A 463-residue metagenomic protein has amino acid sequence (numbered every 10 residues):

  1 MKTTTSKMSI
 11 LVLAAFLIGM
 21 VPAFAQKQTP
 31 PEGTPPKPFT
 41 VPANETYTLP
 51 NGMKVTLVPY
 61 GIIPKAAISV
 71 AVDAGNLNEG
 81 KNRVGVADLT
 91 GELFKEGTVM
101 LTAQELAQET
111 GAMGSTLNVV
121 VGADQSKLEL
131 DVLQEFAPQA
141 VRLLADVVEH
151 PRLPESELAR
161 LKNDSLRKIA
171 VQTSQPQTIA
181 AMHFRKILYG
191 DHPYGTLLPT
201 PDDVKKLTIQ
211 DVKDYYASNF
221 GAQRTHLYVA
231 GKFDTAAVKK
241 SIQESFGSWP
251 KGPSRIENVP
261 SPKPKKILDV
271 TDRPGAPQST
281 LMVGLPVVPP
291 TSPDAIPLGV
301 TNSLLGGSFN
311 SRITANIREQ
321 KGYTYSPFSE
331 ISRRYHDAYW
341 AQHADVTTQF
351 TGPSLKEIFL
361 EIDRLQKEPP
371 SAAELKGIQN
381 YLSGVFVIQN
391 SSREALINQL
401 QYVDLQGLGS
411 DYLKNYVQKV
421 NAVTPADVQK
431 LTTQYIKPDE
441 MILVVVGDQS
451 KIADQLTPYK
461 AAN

Functional and structural regions predicted by a protein language model:
K2, K7, V12, A25-Q26 (+3 more regions): Charge-rich, well-structured scaffold segments of protease-associated domains
K2-T5, M20-P50: Short, low-structural-confidence N-terminal segments
I10-M20: Bacterial N-terminal signal peptides
K37-A71: Mature N-terminal segment immediately following signal peptide/propeptide cleavage in secreted/periplasmic
Y60, A71, S254-N310: His/Glu-based metal-binding/catalytic segments typifying zinc-dependent metallopeptidases
I63-K65, A123-Q125, A222, P264-K265 (+2 more regions): Short, solvent-exposed loop/turn segments at the edges of secondary structure
S69-D131, T196-L198, S308-Y323: M16/MPP (pitrilysin/insulinase) zinc-metallopeptidase core fold and M16-derived inactive scaffolds
